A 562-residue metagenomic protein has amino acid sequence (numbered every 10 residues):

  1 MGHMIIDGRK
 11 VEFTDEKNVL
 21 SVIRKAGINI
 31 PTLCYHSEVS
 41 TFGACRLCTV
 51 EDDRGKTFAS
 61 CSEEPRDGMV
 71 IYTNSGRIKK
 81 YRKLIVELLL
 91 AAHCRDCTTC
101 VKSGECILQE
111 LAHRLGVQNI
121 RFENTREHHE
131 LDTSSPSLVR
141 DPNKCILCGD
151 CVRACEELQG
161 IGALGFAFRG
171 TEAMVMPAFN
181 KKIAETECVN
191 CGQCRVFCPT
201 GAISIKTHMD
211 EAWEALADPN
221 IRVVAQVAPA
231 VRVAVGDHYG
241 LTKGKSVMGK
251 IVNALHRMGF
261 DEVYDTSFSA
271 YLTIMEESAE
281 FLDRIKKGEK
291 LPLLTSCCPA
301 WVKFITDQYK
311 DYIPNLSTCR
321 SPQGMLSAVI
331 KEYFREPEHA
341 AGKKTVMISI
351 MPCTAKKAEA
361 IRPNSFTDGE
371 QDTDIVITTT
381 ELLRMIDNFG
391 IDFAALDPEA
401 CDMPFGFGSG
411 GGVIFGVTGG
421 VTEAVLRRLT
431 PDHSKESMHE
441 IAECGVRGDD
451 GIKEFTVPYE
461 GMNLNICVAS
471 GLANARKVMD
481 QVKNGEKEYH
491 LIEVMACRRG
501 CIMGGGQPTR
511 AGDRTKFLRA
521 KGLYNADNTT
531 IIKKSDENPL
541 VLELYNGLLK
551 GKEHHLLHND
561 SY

Functional and structural regions predicted by a protein language model:
G2-H3: Extreme N-terminal starter segment of soluble prokaryotic enzymes
I6-R9, D52-R54: Short strand-turn-strand beta-turns centered on an Asx-Gly dipeptide
R9-D15: A short N-terminal beta-strand-loop micro-motif at the entrance of redox/enzyme domains
D15-G68, N74, I78, K206-Y562: Iron-sulfur-associated redox domains of electron-transfer enzymes in respiratory and anaerobic energy metabolism
R46-N190, I203-D218, R222: Fe-S ferredoxin-like electron-transfer domains and their immediately adjacent linker/connector regions across
Q159, C198, F334-E338: Structural motif corresponding to the C-terminal cap of alpha-helices
R195: Conserved glycine-bearing catalytic or ligand-binding loops at nucleotide- and phosphate-handling centers of large
